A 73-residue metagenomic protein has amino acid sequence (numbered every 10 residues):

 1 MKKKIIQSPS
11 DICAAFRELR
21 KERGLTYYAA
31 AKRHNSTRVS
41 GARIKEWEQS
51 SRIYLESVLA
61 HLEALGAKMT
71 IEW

Functional and structural regions predicted by a protein language model:
M1, E72-W73: Short intrinsically disordered terminal tails
M1-E18, Q49: N-terminal flexible/basic segments that precede or flank functional cores
C13, R17, G41-E46, L59: Key DNA-contacting residues within the recognition helix of helix-turn-helix
A14, G24-L25, V39, I53-E56: Residue-level signal for the short linker/turn that defines the boundary of a DNA-recognition helix
A14-R33: Short basic helix-loop element that most often maps to the first helix and adjoining turn of HTH DNA-binding modules
N35-I53: Recognition helix of helix-turn-helix/homeodomain-like DNA-binding domains that insert into the DNA major groove
L55-E72: DNA major-groove recognition helix of helix-turn-helix/homeodomain DNA-binding modules
